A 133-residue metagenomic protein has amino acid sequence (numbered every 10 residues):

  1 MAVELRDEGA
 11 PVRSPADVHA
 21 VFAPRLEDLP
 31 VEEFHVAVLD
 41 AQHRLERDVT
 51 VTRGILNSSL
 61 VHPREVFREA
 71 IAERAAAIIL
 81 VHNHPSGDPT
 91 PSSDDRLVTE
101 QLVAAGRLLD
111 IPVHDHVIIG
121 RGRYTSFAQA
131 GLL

Functional and structural regions predicted by a protein language model:
M1-T50: Long amphipathic N-terminal alpha/beta scaffold segment
P15-A20, Q42, T52-L133: Active-site-proximal loop/helix of nucleotide/amide-processing enzymes and allied scaffolds
